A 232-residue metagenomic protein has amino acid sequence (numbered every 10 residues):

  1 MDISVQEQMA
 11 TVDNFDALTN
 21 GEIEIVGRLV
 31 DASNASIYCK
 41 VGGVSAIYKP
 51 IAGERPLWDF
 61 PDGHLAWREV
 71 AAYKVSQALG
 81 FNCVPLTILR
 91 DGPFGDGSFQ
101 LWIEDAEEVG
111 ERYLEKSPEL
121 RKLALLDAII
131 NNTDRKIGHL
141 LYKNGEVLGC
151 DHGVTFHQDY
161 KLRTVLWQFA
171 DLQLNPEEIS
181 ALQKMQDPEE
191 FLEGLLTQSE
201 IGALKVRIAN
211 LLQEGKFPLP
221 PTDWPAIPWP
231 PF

Functional and structural regions predicted by a protein language model:
M1-F232: Phosphate/dinucleotide-binding and metal-coordinating scaffold of catalytic cores in nucleotide-dependent enzymes
